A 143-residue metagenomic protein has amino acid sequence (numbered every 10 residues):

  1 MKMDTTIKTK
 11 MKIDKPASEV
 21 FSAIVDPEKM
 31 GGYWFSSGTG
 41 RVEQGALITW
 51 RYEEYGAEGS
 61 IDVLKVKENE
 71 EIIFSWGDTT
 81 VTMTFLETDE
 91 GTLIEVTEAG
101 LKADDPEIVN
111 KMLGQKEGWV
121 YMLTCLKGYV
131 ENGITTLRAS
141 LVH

Functional and structural regions predicted by a protein language model:
M1-T39: Hydrophobic ligand-binding cavity/cleft-lining segments
D4, S18-E19, T49-W50, G56-S60 (+2 more regions): Charge-dense, helix-prone N-terminal extensions
M11, I61-K65, T80-E87: Hydrophobic/aromatic beta-strand elements that line small-molecule binding cavities or substrate pockets in beta-rich
K15, V25, E58, G114-E117 (+1 more regions): Generic recognition of short, well-ordered alpha-helical interface segments
V20-F21, M30, I48, V63 (+4 more regions): Hydrophobic pocket/interface hotspot
G32-D78: Glycine-rich portal/gate segments that line the openings of hydrophobic small-molecule binding cavities
I73-Y121, A139: Beta-strand/loop substructures that line and gate deep hydrophobic ligand-binding cavities in soluble
G128-H143: Short, highly charged C-terminal tails/helix-capping segments
